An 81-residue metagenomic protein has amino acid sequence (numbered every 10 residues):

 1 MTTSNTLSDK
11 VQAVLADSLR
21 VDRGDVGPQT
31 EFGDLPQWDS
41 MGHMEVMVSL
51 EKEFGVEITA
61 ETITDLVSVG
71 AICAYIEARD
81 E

Functional and structural regions predicted by a protein language model:
T2-V48, K52-E81: Phosphopantetheine-dependent thiolation modules in NRPS/PKS and related acyl-activating systems
